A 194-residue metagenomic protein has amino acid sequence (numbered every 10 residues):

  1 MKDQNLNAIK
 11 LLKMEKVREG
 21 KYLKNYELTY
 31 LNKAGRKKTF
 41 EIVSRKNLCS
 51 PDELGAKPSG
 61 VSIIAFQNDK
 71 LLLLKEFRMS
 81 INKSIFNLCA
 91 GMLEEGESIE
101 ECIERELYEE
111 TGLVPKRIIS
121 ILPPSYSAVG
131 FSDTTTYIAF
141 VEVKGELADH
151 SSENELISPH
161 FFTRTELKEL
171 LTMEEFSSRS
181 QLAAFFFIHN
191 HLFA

Functional and structural regions predicted by a protein language model:
M1-N5: DNA-contacting interfaces and partner/effector-binding or oligomerization modules in DNA-centric proteins
A8-E19: Short amphipathic beta-strand and strand-loop transition segments with alternating hydrophobic
R18-S62: Acidic, metal-coordinating catalytic segment for phosphate/diphosphate chemistry, firing primarily on the Nudix
G20, S80, A128-F131: Short glycine/serine/proline-enriched coil/turn segments at secondary-structure junctions
L48-L88: N-terminal strand-loop-strand
S50, K57-S62, Q67, G91-S180: Unchanged
A184-A194: Short, amphipathic C-terminal "tail helix"
